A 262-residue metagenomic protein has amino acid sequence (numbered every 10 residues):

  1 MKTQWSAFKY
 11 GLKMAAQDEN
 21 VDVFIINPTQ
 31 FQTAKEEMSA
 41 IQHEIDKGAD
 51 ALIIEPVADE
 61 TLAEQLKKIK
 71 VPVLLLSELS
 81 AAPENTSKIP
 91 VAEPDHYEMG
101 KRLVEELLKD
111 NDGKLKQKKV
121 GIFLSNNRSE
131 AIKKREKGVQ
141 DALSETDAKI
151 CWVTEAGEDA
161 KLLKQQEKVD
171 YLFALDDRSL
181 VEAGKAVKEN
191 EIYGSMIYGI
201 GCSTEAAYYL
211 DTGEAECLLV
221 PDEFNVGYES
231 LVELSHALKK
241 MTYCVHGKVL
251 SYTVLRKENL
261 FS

Functional and structural regions predicted by a protein language model:
M1-G11, A15, F24-K35, V57-D59 (+2 more regions): Extracytoplasmic "Venus flytrap"
D18-V21, A142-K149, K188-G194: Short helix-capping segments at alpha-helix termini
F24-D46, C151-E167, L180-E182: Structural motif
A51-I69, V139, T154-A207: Hydrophobic alpha-helical
E60-E98, S203-D211: Flexible loop/hinge segments that line or gate small-molecule binding clefts
P90-Q117, C202-A206, P221-K239: Hydrophobic alpha-helical segments within soluble ligand-binding/sensing domains
D95-M99, I122-V139: Extracytoplasmic ligand-binding site segments that recognize negatively charged/polar headgroups
D222-S262: Hinge/cleft segment of the Venus flytrap/periplasmic-binding protein
